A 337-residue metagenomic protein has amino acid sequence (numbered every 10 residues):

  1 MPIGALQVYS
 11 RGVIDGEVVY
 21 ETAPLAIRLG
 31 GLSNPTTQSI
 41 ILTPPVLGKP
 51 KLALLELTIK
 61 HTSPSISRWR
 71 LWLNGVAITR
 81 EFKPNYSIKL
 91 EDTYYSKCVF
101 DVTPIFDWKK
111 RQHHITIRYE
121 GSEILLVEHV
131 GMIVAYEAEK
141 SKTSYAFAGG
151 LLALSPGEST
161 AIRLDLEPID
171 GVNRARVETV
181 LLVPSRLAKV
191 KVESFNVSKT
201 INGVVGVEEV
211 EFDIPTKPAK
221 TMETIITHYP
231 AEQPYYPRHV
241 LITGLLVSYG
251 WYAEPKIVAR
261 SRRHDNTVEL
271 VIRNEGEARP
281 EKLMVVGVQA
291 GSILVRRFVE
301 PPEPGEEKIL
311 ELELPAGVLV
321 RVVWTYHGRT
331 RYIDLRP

Functional and structural regions predicted by a protein language model:
M1-R260, R329-P337: Disulfide-rich extracellular domains of secreted proteins
T36, H264-E269: Short, solvent-exposed loop/turn segments enriched in Ser/Thr/Gly
Q112-H114, T221, I309, G317-R321: Short, conserved beta-strand segments of beta-strand-rich sandwich/propeller modules, principally
Y119, P168, V271-E277: Asparagine-centered strand-capping/turn motif at beta-strand->loop junctions
L125-V127, V268-I272: Short, surface-exposed binding/anchoring microloops in extracellular/periplasmic proteins
L181-V183, E275-S292: Short acidic, flexible loop segments centered on an aromatic residue
P255-S261, E277-V286, R297-P302, R321: Interface-prone segments of viral and bacterial extracellular assemblies
S292-L319, Y326: Intrinsically disordered, low-complexity Pro/Gly/Ser/Thr-rich segments with frequent PxxP/GP/PP motifs and embedded
